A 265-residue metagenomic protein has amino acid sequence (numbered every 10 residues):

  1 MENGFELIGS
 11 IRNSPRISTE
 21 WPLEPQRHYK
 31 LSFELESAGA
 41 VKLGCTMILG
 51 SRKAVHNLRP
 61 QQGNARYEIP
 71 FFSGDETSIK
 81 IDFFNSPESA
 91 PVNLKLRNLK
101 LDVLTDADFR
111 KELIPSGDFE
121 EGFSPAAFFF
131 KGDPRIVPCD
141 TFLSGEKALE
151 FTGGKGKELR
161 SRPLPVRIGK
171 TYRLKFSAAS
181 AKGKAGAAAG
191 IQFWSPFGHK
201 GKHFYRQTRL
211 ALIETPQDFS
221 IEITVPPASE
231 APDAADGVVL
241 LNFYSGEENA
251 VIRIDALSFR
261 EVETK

Functional and structural regions predicted by a protein language model:
M1-F5, D118-E150: Extracellular glycan-recognition surfaces and repeat-rich motifs
S10-P15, R110, V137, E146-K147 (+2 more regions): Carbohydrate-interacting regions of secretory-pathway proteins
I11, P15-V41, A65-F72, L99 (+5 more regions): Extra-cytoplasmic beta-strand recognition segments
G39-L49, F129-F130, L159-R160, K182-P196 (+2 more regions): Beta-strand acidic-aromatic groove motif in beta-rich domains, primarily in extracellular
G50-S78, S89, G198-P232: Extracellular carbohydrate recognition and processing domains and analogous Trp-centered ligand-binding platforms
Y67-K100, F119, A189-I191, S220-L257 (+1 more regions): Extracellular beta-strand ligand-recognition surfaces/modules
D102-L113, V262-K265: Low-complexity, Pro/Thr/Ser/Gly/Ala-rich linker/spacer regions in secreted, extracellular modular proteins
L104, S124, D133-R135, G154 (+1 more regions): Disulfide-stabilized cysteine-rich extracellular repeat microdomains
